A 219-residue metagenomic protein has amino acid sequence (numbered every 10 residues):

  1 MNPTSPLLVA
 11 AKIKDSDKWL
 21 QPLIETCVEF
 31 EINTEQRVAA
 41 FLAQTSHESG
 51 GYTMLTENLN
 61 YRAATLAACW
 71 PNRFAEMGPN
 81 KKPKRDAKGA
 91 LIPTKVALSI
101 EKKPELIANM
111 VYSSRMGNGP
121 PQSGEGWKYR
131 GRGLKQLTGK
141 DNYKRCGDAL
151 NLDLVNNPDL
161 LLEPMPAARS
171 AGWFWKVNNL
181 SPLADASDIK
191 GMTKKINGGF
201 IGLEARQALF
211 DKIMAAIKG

Functional and structural regions predicted by a protein language model:
N2-K18, P22, S46-W173: Peptidoglycan-targeting cell-wall enzymes and recognition modules
A11, E29-N33, E125, D159-L162 (+2 more regions): Conserved aromatic-histidine-acidic binding/catalytic patches
A11-A39: N-terminal carbohydrate-binding/catalytic regions of secreted carbohydrate-active enzymes
I24, L42-T45, G172, T193 (+2 more regions): Non-transmembrane alpha-helical segments in soluble domains of secreted/periplasmic/extracellular proteins
I32-F41, M54-N58, S181-T193: Surface-exposed patches in mature extracellular/periplasmic domains of secreted proteins
T45-E48, D185-G202: Acidic helix/loop microenvironments that form the catalytic cleft of cell-wall polysaccharide enzymes
M165, F174-L183: A structured, mid-to-C-terminal "fold-capping" secondary-structure block
I201-K218: Extracellular low-complexity, O-glycosylation-prone Ser/Thr/Pro/Gly-rich "stalks" and linkers flanking catalytic
